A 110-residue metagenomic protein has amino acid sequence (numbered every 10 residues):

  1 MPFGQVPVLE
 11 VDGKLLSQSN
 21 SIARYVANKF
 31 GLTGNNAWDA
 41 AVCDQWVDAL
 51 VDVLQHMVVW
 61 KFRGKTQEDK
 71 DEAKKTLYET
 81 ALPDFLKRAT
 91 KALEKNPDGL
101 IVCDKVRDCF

Functional and structural regions predicted by a protein language model:
M1-K87, N96-P97, I101: GST-like domain detector, emphasizing the conserved glutathione-binding G-site in the N-terminal thioredoxin-like
V102-F110: Short amphipathic alpha-helical interface segments
